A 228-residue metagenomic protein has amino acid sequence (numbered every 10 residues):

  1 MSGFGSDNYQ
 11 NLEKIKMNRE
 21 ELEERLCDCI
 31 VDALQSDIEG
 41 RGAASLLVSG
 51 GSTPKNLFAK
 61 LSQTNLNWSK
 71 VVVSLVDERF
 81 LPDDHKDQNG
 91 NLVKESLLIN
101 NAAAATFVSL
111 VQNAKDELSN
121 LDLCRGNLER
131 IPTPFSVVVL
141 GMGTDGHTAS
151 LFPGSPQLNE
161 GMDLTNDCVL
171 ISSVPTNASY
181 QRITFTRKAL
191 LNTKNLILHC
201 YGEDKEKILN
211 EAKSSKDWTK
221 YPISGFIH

Functional and structural regions predicted by a protein language model:
F4-L46: N-terminal glycine-/serine-/threonine-rich phosphate-binding loop
Y9, S69-V139: Ligand-binding beta-strand-loop-alpha-helix segment within the catalytic cores of soluble metabolic enzymes
I30, G51, V93, G202: Residue-level signal for inorganic ion chemistry
E39, L46-S62: Glycine-rich N-terminal segment of FAD-binding domains in flavoprotein oxidoreductases, spanning the beta-loop-helix
V48-T53, L140-T144, Y201: Glycine-rich beta-strand-to-loop/alpha-helix junction loops that act as flexible
T64-V72, N101, G161, K188-K194 (+1 more regions): Short, conserved loop/helix-junction motifs that constitute active-site signature segments in enzyme catalytic cores
T144-R187: Class I SAM-dependent methyltransferase SAM-binding "motif I" and its flanking Rossmann-like core
K188, N192-H228: ATP/nucleoside-binding phosphotransfer catalytic cores, i.e., glycine-rich phosphate-binding loops
